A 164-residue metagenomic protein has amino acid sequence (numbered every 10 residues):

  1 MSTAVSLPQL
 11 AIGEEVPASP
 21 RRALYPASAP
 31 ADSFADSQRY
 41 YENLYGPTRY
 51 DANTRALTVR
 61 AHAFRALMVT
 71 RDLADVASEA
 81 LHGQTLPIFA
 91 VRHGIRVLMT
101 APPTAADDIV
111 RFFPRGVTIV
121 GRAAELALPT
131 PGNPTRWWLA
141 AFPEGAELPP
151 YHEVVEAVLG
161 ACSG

Functional and structural regions predicted by a protein language model:
M1-H93, P102-T104, W138-G164: Signature for HUH/AEP ssDNA processing cores
M99-A123: Helical (often loop-to-helix) elements that flank the catalytic cores of nucleotide-handling enzymes
V120-L148: A recognition module on extended beta-rich or small alphabeta surfaces enriched in W/G with H and D/E
